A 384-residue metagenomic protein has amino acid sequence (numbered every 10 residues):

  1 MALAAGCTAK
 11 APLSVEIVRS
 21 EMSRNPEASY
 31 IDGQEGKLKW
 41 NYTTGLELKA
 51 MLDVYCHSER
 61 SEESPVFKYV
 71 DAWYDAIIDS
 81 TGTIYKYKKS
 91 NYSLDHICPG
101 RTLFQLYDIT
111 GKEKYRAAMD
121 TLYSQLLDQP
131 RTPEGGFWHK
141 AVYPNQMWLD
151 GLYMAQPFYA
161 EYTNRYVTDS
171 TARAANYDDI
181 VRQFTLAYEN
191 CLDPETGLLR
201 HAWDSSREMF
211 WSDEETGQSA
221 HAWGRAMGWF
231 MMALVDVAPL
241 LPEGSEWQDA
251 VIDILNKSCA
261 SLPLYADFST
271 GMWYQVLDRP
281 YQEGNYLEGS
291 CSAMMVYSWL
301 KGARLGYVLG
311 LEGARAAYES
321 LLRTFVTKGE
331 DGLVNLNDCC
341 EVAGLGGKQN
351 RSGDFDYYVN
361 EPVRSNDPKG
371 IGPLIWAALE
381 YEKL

Functional and structural regions predicted by a protein language model:
M1, E62-E63: A cross-taxon signal for low-complexity, glycine/charged-rich
M1-P12: Bacterial Sec-dependent signal peptides at the C-terminal "C-region" and cleavage site
L13-S23, Y85-Y87, W138-K140, R200-F210 (+1 more regions): Surface loop/turn signatures of beta-propeller and other carbohydrate-active proteins
S14-G45, F67, A72, A76-L94 (+7 more regions): CBM-like carbohydrate-recognition segments
G45-R60, C98-K112, Q156-T171, W229-W247 (+2 more regions): Well-ordered alpha-helical scaffold segments within catalytic/enzyme domains
Y115-M154: Asp-box/WD-like beta-propeller blade repeats and closely related beta-sheet repeat scaffolds
L149-D150, Q156-D278, N285-V296, V308-F355: Extended ligand-binding clefts on enzyme/binding-domain cores
